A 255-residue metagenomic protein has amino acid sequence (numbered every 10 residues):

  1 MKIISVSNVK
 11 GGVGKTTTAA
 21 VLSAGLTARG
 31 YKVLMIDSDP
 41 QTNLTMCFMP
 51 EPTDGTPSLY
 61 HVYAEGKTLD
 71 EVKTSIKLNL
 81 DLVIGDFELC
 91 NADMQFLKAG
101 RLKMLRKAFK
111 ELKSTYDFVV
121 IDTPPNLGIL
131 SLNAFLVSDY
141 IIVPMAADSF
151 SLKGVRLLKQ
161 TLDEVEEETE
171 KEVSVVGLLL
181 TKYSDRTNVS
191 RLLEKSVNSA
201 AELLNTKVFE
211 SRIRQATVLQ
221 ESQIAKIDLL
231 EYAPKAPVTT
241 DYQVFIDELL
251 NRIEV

Functional and structural regions predicted by a protein language model:
M1-V255: P-loop NTP-binding core
